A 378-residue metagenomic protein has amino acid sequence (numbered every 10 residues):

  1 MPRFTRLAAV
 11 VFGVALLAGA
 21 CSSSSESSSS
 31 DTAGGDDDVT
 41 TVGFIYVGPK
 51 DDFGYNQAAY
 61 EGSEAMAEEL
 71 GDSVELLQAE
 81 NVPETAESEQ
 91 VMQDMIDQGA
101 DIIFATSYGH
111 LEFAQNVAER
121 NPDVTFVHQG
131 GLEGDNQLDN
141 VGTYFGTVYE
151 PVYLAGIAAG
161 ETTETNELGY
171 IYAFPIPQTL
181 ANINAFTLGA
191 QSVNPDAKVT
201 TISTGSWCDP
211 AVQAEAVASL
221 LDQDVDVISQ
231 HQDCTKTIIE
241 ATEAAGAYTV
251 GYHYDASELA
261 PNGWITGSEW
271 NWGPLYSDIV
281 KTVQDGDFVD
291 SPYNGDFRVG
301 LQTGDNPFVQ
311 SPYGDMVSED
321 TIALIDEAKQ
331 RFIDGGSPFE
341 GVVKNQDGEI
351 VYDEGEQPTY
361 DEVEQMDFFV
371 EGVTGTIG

Functional and structural regions predicted by a protein language model:
M1-G19: Sec-dependent bacterial lipoprotein signal peptides
A18-T32, D37: Bacterial lipoprotein signal-peptidase II cleavage site
D31-G378: A residue-level marker of the well-folded mature domains of exported/periplasmic proteins
